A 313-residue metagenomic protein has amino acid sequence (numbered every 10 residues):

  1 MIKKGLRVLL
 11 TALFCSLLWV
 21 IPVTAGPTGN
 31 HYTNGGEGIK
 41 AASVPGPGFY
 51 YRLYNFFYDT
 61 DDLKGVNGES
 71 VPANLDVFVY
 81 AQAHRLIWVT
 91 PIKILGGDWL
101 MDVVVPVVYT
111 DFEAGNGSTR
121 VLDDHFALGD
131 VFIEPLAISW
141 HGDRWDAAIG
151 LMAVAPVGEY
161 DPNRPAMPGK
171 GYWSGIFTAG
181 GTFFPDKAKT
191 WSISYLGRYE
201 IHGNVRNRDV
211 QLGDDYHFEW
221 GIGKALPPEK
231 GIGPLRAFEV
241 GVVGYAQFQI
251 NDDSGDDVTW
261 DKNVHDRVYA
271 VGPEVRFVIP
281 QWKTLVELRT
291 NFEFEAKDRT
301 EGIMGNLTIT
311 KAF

Functional and structural regions predicted by a protein language model:
G26-T28, K40-G48, P91-L100, W140-A147 (+4 more regions): Short loop/turn motifs that connect adjacent beta-strands in outer-membrane beta-barrel proteins
P27-N30, Y58-A81, N116-D124, P165: Surface-exposed strand-loop-strand hairpins of Gram-negative outer-membrane beta-barrel proteins
A41, L53, H84-T90, I133-I138 (+6 more regions): Residues on the lipid-exposed face of transmembrane beta-strands in outer-membrane beta-barrel proteins
P47, D76-H84, L122-F132, G169-G175 (+3 more regions): Residues that define the transmembrane beta-barrel architecture of outer-membrane proteins
Y51-D59, M101-V107, I149-A155, Y195-Y199 (+4 more regions): Transmembrane beta-barrel strands of outer-membrane/channel proteins
T60-D62, V108-A114, D124, V154-P165 (+6 more regions): Sequence/structural signature of outer-membrane beta-barrel proteins
S70, N207-F313: Outer membrane beta-barrel transmembrane domains
V77-H141: Long, hydrophobic/aromatic-enriched structural stretches that serve as scaffold segments
